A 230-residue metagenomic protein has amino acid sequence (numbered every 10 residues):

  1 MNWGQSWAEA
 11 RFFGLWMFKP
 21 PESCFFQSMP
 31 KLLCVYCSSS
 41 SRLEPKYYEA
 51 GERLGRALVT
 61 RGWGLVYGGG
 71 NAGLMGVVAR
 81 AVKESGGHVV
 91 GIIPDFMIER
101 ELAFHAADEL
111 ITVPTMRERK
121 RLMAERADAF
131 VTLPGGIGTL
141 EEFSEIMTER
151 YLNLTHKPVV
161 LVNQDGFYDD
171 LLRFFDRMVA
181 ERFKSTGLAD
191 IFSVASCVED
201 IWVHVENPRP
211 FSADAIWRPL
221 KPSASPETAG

Functional and structural regions predicted by a protein language model:
A10, E22-S23, G136, V160: Intrinsically disordered, low-complexity segments enriched in proline/serine/threonine
F12-F13, F18, F25-F26: Aromatic (phenylalanine/tyrosine) cluster motif
F25, M29-R126, D165-E199, V203-H204 (+1 more regions): A cross-family phosphate/adenosyl-ligand binding-site feature
K31, P158-V160: Hydrophobic beta-strand segments of well-ordered beta-sheets in folded domains
E118-N153, V160, S212-W217: Active-site/ligand-binding-proximal alpha/beta "capping" segment
T139, E149-T155, R177-A180, N207: Alpha-helix capping at helix-to-loop junctions
